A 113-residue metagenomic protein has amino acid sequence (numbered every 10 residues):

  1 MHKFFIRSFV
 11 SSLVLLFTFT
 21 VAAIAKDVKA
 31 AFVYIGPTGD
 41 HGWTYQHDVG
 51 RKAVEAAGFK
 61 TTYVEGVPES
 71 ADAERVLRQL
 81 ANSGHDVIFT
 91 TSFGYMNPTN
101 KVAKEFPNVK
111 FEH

Functional and structural regions predicted by a protein language model:
M1-I6: N-terminal secretory signal peptides that target proteins for export/translocation
S8-T20: Bacterial N-terminal signal peptides
A23-A25: Boundary at the C-terminal end of the N-terminal hydrophobic targeting segment
D27-K29, N108: Residues that mark the start of a beta-strand
A31-A56, T62-D72, S92-Y95: Extracytoplasmic "Venus flytrap"
S70-G84: Short, well-structured alpha-helical segments in soluble
H85-S92, K110-H113: Periplasmic-binding protein-like
N100-H113: Extracytoplasmic ligand/sensor domains, especially the bilobed periplasmic-binding protein
